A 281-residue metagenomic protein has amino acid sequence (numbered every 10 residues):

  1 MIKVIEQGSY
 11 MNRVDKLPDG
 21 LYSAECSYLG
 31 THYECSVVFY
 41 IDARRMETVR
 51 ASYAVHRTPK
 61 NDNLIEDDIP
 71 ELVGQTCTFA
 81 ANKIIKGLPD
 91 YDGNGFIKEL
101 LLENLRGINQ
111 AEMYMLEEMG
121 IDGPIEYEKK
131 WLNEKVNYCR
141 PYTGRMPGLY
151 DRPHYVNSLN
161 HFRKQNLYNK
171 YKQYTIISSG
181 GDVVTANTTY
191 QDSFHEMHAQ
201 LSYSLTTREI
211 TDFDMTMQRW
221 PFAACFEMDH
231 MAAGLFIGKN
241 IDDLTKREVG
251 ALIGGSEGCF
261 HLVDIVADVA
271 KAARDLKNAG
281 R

Functional and structural regions predicted by a protein language model:
M1-S27, R152-G180: Short, Gly/Pro- and small/polar-rich lid/capping loops
V4-G144, Y190-R281: Active-site- and interface-proximal helix/loop "cap" or "latch" segments in soluble metabolic and energy-transducing
R145-Y150: Generic multipass alpha-helical transmembrane bundles of integral membrane proteins
K172, D182-V184, H195-M197: Short beta-strand or tight-loop elements that sit immediately N-terminal to catalytic metal-binding acidic residues
T185-T189: Short, basic/aromatic recognition patches
